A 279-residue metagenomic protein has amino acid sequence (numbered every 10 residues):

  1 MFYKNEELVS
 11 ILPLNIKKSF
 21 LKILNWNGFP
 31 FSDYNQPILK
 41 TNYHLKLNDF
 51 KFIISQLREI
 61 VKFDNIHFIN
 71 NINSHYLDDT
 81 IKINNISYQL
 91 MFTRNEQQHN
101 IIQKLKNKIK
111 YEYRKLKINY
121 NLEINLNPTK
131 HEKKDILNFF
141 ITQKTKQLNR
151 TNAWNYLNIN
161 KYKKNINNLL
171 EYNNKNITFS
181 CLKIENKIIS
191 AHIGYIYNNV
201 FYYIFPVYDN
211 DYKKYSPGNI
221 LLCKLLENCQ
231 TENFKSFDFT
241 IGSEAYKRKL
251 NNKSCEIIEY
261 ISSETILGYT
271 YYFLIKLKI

Functional and structural regions predicted by a protein language model:
M1-L24, N71-Y76, I81-S87, E96-K214: A conserved beta-strand-loop-helix scaffold within acyl/acetyltransferase catalytic domains
Y3, S32, D49-K51, S55 (+1 more regions): Aromatic (often tryptophan-rich) hydrophobic motifs at membrane interfaces
I16, I72-I102, T231-I279: Active-site/acyl-donor-binding loops of N-acyltransferases
L21-D33: Cytochrome P450 substrate-recognition site 1
D33-Q36, Y120-L122: Short amphipathic alpha-helical segments
N35-H44: The substrate-binding groove and active-site-proximal loops of carbohydrate-active enzymes, especially glycoside
H44-T93: Non-catalytic accessory segments adjacent to catalytic cores
N65-H67, I124-N125, S236-D238: Short catalytic-loop micro-motif centered on adjacent basic/acidic residues
